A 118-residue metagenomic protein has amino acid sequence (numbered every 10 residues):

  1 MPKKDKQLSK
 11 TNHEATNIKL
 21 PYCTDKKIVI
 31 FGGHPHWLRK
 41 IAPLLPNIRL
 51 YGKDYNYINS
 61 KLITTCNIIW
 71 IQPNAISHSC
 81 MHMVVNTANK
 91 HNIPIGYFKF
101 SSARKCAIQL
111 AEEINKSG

Functional and structural regions predicted by a protein language model:
M1-E14, K19-G32: Electropositive, gly/pro-rich neighborhoods at or near active sites that engage anionic ligands
I30-P35, K53, P73-A75: Structural motif
P35-K40, I58, H78-S79, K105-C106: Short, charged/polar "capping" segments at the starts of alpha-helices and the immediately preceding loops
L38-L50, K90: Short helix-loop-beta junction
P46-L62: A short, well-structured beta->alpha microelement
N67-I68: Conserved acidic residues
P73-N89: Phosphate-bearing ligand-interacting subdomains that bind or position ATP/ADP/UDP/GDP/NAD(P) or nucleotide-linked
N89-G118: Ser/Thr/Gly-rich flexible loops in soluble cytosolic domains mediating phosphotransfer, phosphorylation
